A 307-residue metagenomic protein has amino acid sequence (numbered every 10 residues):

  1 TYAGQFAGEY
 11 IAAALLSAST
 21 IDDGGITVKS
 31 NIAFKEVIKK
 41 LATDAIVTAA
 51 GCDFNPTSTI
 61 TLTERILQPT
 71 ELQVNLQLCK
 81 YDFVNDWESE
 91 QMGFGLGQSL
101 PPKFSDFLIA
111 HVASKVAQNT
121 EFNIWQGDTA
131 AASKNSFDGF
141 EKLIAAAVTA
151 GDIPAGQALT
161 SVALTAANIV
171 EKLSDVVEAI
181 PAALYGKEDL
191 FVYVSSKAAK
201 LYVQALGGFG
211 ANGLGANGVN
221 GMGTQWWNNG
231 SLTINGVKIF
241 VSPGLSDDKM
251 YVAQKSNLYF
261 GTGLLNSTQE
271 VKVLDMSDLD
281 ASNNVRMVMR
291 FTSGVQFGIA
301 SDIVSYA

Functional and structural regions predicted by a protein language model:
T1-A42, D138-A167, V203-A307: Sequence/fold signature of self-assembling virion shell proteins
G8-E90, S133: Assembly/oligomerization interface modules of large self-assembling protein complexes
E71-Q73, I109, K187-D189, G236 (+1 more regions): Extracellular structured ligand-interaction cores
Q77-D86, V194-A198, Q254, I299-A300: Helix N-cap / beta->alpha transition motif
D86-W87, E121, L201-V203: Short helix/loop capping segments that flank catalytic or ligand/cofactor-binding pockets
S89-E178, A307: Alpha-helical scaffold segments that mediate packing/assembly in large oligomeric complexes
L164-F209, G218: Ordered core of a single globular domain
